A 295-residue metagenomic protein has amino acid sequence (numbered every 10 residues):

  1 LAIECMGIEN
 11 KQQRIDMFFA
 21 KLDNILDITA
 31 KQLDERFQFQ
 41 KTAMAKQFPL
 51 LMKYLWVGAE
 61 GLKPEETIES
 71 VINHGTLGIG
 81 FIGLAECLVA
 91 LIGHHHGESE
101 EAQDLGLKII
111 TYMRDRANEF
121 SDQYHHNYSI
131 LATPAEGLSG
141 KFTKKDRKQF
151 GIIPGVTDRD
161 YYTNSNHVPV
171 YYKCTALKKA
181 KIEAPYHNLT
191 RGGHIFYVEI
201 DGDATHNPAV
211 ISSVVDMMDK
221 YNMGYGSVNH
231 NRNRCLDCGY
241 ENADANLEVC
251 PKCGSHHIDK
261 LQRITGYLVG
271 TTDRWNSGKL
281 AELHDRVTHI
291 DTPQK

Functional and structural regions predicted by a protein language model:
L1-K295: Long, C-terminal-biased catalytic regions of enzyme "large/alpha" subunits
